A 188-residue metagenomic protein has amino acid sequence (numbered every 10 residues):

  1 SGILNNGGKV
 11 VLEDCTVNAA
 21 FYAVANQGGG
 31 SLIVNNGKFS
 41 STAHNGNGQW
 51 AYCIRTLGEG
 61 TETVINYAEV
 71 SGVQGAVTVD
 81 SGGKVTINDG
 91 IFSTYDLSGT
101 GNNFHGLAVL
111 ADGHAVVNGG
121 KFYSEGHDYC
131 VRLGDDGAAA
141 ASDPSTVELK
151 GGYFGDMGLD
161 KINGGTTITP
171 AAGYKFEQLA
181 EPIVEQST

Functional and structural regions predicted by a protein language model:
S1-N5, N18-G28, S41-L57, S71-D80 (+4 more regions): Extracellular beta-strand/beta-solenoid scaffold signature
V10-D14, S31-N36, G60-Y67, K84-D89 (+3 more regions): All-beta strand scaffolds that present successive hydrophobic residues in beta-strands
T16, K38, E69, I91 (+2 more regions): Secondary-structure transition/turn motif
A76, K84, H114, M157-D160: Aromatic-residue detector
S81-K84, S98, A172, E181: Polar/charged alpha-helical tracts
G90, N118-H127, R132-T188: Extracellular/surface-exposed low-complexity segments
